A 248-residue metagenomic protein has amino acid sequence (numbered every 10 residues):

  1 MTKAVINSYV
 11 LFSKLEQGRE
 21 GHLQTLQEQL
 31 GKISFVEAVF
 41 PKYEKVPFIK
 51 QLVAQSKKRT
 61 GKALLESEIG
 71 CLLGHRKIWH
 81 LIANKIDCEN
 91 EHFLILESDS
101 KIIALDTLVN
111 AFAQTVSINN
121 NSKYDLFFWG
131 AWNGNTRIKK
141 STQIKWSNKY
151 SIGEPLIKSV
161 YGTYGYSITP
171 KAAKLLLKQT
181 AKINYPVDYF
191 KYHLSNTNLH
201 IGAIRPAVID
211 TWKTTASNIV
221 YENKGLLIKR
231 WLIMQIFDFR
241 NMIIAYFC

Functional and structural regions predicted by a protein language model:
T2-L96, S100-C248: An acidic/histidine-cluster motif and surrounding catalytic segment that typifies divalent-metal-assisted enzyme active
